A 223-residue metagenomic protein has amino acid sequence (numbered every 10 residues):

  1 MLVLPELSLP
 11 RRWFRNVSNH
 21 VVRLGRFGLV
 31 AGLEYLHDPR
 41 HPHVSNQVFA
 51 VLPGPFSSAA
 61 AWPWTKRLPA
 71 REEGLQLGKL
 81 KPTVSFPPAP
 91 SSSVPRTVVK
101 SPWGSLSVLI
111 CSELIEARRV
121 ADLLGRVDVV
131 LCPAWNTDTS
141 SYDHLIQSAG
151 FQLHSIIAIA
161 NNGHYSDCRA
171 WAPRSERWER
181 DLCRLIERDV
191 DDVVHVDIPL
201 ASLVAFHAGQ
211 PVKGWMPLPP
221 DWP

Functional and structural regions predicted by a protein language model:
M1, G104-L106, V129: Structural motif
M1, S8-L9: N-terminal, active-site-proximal structural segment of metallo-dependent hydrolase catalytic domains
E6-L7, C111: Short, well-ordered beta-to-alpha junction loops that form the rim of enzyme active sites and present histidine/acidic
P10-A31, L36, P42, L114-D221: CN hydrolase (nitrilase-like) catalytic-core segments centered on the catalytic cysteine and neighboring Lys/Glu
H41-G125, L145: Active-site catalytic loop in hydrolytic enzyme cores
